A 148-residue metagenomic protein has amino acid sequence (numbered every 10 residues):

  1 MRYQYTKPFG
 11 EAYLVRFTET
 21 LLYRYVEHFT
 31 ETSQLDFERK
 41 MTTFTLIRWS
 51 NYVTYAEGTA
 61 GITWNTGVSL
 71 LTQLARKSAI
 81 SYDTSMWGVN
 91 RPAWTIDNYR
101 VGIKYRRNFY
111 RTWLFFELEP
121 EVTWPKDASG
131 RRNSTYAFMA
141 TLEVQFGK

Functional and structural regions predicted by a protein language model:
M1, E27-S33, A60-T66, M86 (+2 more regions): Residues that define the transmembrane beta-barrel architecture of outer-membrane proteins
Y3-K7, L21, S33-R39, T66-T72 (+3 more regions): Residues on the lipid-exposed face of transmembrane beta-strands in outer-membrane beta-barrel proteins
Q4-G10, T18-H28, Y52-A60, K77 (+4 more regions): Sequence/structural signature of outer-membrane beta-barrel proteins
T6-A12, E38-F44, L71-A79, Y110-T112 (+1 more regions): Outer-membrane beta-barrel channels and translocator barrels
V15-E19, S33, T45-N51, T66 (+4 more regions): Membrane-embedded beta-strand positions of outer-membrane beta-barrel proteins
T20-W64, V68-L70: Aromatic-anchored, glycine/proline-accented short structural segments that stabilize local strand-turns or short
W64-V89, W94, Y99-I103, R107-F109: Structured C-terminal portions of repeat-based eukaryotic scaffold domains
F109, N133-K148: Outer-membrane beta-barrel "beta-signal"
